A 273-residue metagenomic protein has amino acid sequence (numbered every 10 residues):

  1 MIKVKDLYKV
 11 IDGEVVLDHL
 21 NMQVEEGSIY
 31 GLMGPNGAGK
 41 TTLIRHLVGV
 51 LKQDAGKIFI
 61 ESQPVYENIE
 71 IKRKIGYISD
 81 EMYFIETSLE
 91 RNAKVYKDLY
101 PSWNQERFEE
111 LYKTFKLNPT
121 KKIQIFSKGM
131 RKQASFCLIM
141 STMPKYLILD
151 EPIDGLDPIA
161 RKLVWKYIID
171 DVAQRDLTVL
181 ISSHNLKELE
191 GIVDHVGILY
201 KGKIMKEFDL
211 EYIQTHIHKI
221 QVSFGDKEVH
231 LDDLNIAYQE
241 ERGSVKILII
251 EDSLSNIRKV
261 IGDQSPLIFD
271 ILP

Functional and structural regions predicted by a protein language model:
I2-V4, L17: Conserved structural motif at the start of ABC-family nucleotide-binding domains
Y30-P35: The feature captures the beta-strand-to-loop junction immediately N-terminal to the Walker
V48: Helix-to-loop junction immediately C-terminal to a conserved catalytic motif
G56-E67, I71: Conserved ABC transporter NBD signature motif
Y77-A134: ABC-family P-loop ATPase nucleotide-binding domains
L147-E151: Catalytic Walker B motif of ABC-type/P-loop ATPase nucleotide-binding domains
W165-D252: ABC transporter nucleotide-binding domain
